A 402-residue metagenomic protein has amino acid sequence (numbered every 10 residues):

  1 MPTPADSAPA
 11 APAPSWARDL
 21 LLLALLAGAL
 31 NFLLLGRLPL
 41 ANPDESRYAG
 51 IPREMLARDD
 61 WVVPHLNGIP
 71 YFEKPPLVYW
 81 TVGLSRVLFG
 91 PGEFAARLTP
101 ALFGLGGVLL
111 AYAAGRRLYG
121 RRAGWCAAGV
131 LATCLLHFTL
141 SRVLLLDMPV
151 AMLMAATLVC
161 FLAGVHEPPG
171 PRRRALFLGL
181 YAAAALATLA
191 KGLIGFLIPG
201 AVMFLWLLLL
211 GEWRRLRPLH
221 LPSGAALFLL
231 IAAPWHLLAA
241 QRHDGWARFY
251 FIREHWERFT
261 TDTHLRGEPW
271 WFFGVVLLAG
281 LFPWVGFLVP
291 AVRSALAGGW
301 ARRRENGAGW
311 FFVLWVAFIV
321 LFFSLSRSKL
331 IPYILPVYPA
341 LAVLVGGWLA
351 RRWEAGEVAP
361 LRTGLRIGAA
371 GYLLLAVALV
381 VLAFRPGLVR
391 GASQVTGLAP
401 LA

Functional and structural regions predicted by a protein language model:
M1-L30, A226: Start-transfer (signal-anchor) and selected internal transmembrane alpha helices of multi-pass inner/ER membrane
P2-P9, L178, S294-A402: Membrane-embedded architecture of ER/inner-membrane glycosylation machinery
A29-L34, R47-E73, L77-W80, L84: Extracytosolic helix-loop segments that constitute the early lumenal/periplasmic catalytic or substrate-binding loops
L98-L118, A156: Transmembrane-helix motifs of polytopic, lipid-linked glycan transferases
P100, R142-V150: Short acidic/glycine- and proline-prone juxtamembrane loop motifs at membrane-interface regions of multi-pass membrane
A127, E167-A185, L314-V316: Short hydrophobic alpha-helices at membrane interfaces in multi-pass membrane enzymes
T157-F177, L349-R352: Membrane-interface transmembrane helices that cradle and orient dolichyl/undecaprenyl
L227-L229, L278-R303: Hydrophobic, aromatic-rich transmembrane alpha-helices and their immediate juxtamembrane boundary segments
